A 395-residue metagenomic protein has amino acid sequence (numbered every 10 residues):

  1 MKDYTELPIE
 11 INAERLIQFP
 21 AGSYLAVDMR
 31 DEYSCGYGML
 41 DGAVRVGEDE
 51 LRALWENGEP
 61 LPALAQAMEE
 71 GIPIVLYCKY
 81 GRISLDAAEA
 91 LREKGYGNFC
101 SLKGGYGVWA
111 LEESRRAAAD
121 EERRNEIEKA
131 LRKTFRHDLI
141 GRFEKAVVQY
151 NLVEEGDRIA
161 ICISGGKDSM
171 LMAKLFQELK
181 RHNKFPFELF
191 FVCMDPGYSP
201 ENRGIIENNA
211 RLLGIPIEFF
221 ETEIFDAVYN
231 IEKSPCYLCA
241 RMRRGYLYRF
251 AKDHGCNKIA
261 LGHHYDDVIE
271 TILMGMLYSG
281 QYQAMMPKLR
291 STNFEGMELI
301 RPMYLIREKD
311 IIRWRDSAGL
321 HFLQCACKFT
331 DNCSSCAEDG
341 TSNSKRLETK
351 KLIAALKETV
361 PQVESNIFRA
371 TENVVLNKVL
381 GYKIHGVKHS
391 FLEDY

Functional and structural regions predicted by a protein language model:
M1-L40, L111-R132: Flexible, polar/low-complexity N-terminal or interdomain linker segments that lie immediately upstream of folded
F19-A21, A67-E70, F250-C256: Glycine-rich phosphate-binding loop signature in dinucleotide/nucleotide-binding domains
V46, E59-G107: Catalytic cysteine-centered active loop of the rhodanese-like fold, especially the PTP/DSP P-loop
V46-I74, R132-V148: Helix-loop module immediately N-terminal to the HCX5R catalytic loop in PTP-like cysteine phosphatase domains
A118-M274, Y278-M286, K309-D310, D316-S317: ATP-dependent adenylation/nucleotidyltransferase module used to activate substrates
D267-E348, L352-I353: Catalytic subdomain that performs nucleotidyl-dependent activation
L320-Y395: The feature marks non-catalytic terminal segments
